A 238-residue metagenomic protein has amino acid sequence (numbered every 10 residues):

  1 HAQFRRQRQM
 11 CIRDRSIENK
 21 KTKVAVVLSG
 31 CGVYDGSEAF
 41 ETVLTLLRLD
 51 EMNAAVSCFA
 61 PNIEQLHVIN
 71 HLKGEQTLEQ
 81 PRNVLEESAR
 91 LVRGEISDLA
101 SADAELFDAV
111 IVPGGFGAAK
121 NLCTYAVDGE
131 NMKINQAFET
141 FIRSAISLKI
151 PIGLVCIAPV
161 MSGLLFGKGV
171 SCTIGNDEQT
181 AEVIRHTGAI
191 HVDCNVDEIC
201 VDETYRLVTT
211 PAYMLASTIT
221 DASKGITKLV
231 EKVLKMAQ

Functional and structural regions predicted by a protein language model:
H1-D14: Single conserved hydrophobic/aromatic residue that forms the stacking wall/gate of nucleotide- or nucleobase-binding
R6, N19, E105: Structured loop/turn residues at beta-strand edges in well-structured enzyme cores
N19-A25: Extreme N-terminal starter segment of soluble prokaryotic enzymes
A25-S57, E64, E79-Q80, V92-Q238: Active-site-adjacent pocket-lining segments in enzyme domains
F59-L85: N-terminal beta-loop-helix "entrance" segment that forms/cooperates in small-molecule cofactor or anionic ligand
S88: Extracellular glycan-interaction surfaces
